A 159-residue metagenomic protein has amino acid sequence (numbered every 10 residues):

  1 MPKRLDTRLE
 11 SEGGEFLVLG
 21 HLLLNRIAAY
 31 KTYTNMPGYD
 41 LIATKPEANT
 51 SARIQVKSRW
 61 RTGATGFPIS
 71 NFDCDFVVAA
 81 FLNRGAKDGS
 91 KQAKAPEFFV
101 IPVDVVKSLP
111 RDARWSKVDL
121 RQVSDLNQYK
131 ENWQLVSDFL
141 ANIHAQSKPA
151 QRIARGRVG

Functional and structural regions predicted by a protein language model:
M1-P37, I42-G159: Mixed-charge (Asp/Glu-Lys/Arg
